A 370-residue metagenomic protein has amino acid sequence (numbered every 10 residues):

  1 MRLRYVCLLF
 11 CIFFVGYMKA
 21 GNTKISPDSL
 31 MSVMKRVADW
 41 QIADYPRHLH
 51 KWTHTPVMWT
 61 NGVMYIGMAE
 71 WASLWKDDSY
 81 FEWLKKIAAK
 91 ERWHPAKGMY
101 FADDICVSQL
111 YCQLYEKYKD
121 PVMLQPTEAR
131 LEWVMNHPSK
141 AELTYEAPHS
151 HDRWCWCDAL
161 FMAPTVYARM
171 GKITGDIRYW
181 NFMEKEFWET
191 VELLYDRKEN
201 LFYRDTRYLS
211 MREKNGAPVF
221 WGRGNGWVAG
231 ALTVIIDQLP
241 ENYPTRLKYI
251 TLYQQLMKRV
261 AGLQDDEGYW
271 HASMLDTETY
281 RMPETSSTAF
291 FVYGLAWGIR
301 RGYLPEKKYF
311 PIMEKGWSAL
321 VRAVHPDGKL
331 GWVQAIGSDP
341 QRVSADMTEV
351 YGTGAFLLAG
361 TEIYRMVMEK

Functional and structural regions predicted by a protein language model:
M1-T23: Bacterial Sec-dependent N-terminal signal peptides
R4-V6, G67, A72, V228 (+2 more regions): N-terminal, helix-rich and Lys/Arg-enriched segments in bacterial and organellar proteins
T23-G62, A69, L74-F81, K90 (+6 more regions): CBM-like carbohydrate-recognition segments
G62-Y65, S108, F161-P164, G226-A229 (+1 more regions): Membrane-embedded glycan transfer/ligation machinery that uses polyprenyl lipid-linked sugar donors/oligosaccharides
F81-K85, W93-Y208, K214-G216, D327: Extended ligand-binding groove/face enriched in aromatic
E142-S150, S273-D276, Q334-A335: Acidic interhelical loop/turn segments
C157-F161, T165-M274, R281-V292, L304-V333 (+3 more regions): Extended ligand-binding clefts on enzyme/binding-domain cores
